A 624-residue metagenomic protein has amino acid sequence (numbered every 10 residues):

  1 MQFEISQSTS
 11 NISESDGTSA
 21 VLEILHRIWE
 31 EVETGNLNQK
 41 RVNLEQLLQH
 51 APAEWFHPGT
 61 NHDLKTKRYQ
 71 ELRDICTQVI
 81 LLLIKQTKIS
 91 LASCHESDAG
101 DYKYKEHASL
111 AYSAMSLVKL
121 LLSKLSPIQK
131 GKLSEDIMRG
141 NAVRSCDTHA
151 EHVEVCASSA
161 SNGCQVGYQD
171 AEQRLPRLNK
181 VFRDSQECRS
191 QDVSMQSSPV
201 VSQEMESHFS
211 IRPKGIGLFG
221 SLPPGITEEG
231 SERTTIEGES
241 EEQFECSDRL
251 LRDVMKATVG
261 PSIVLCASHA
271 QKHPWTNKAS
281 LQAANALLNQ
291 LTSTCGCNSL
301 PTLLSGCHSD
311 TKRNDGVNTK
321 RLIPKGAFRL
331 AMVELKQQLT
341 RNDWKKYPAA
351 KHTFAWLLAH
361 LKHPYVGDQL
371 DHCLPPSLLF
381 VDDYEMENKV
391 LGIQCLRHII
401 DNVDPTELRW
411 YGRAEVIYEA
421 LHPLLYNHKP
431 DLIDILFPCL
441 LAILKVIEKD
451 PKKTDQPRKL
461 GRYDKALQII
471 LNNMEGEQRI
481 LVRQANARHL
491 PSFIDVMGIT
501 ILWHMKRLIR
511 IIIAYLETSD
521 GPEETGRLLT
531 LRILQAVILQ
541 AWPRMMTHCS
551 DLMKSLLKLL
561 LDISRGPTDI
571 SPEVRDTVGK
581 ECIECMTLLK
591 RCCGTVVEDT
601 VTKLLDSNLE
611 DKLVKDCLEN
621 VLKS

Functional and structural regions predicted by a protein language model:
Q2-Q7, N11-L25, T34, H57 (+11 more regions): Charge-rich, low-complexity intrinsically disordered regions
Q2-S134, G238-T294, R479-S624: Alpha-solenoid helical-repeat scaffold
G17, L64, R68, L72 (+8 more regions): Non-membrane alpha-helical secondary structure
L37-H62, A111-D136, R212-G215, F219-G225 (+9 more regions): HEAT-repeat alpha-solenoid elements in large eukaryotic scaffold proteins
R139-G238: Long intrinsically disordered, low-complexity regions that are acidic and Ser/Thr-rich
S247-T258, H273-P376, E385, V390-L391 (+5 more regions): Alpha-solenoid helical repeat scaffolds
